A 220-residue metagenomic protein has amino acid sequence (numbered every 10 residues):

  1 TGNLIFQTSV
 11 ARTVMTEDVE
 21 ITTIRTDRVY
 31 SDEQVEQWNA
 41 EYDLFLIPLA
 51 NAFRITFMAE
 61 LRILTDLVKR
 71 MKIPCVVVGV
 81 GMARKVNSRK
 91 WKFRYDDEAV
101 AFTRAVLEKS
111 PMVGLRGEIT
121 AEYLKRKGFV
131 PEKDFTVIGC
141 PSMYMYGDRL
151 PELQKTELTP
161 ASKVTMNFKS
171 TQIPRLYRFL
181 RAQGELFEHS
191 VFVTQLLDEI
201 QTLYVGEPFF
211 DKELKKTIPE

Functional and structural regions predicted by a protein language model:
T1-E220: Active-site anion-handling motifs in enzyme catalytic cores
